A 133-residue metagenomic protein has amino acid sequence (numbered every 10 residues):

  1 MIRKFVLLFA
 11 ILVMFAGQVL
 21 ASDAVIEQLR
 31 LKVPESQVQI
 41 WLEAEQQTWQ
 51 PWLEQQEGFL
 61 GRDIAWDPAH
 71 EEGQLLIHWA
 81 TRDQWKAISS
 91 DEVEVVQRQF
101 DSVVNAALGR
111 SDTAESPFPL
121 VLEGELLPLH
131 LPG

Functional and structural regions predicted by a protein language model:
M1-F5: Positively charged n-region of N-terminal signal peptides that target proteins for export
V6-A16: Bacterial N-terminal signal peptides
V19-A21: Boundary at the C-terminal end of the N-terminal hydrophobic targeting segment
A24-K32, G61-E92: Short, well-ordered beta-strand segments in beta-rich or mixed alpha/beta enzyme and ligand-binding folds
V25-Q55, R82-D83: N-terminal targeting signals for Sec/Tat export/insertion, comprising classic cleavable signal peptides
Q47-L60, H78-E123: An amphipathic, aromatic/His-enriched active-site/gating alpha helix that lines ligand/cofactor pockets
L122-G133: Acidic/histidine-enriched, glycine/proline-rich intrinsically disordered or flexible terminal extensions
